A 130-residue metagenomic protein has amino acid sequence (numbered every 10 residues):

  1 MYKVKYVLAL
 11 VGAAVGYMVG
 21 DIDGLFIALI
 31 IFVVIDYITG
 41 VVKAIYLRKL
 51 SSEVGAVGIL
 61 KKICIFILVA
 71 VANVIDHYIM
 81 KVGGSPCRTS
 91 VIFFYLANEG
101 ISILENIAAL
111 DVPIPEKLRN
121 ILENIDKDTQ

Functional and structural regions predicted by a protein language model:
M1-A9, I63-I67: Short hydrophobic alpha-helical membrane-embedded segments
M1-Y6, L96-Q130: Membrane-proximal cytosolic segments adjacent to transmembrane helices
L8-I27: Membrane-helix boundary elements
G16, L29-T39, I65-N73, F94-S102: Alpha-helical transmembrane segments of multi-pass membrane proteins
G24-I38, E53-I59: Loop-to-helix transition at the N-terminal end of transmembrane alpha-helices
I38-R48, G100-A108: Juxtamembrane membrane-interface segments at transmembrane alpha-helix termini
L47-I67: Juxtamembrane helix-capping/reentrant segments at transmembrane boundaries
Y78-N106: Hydrophobic alpha-helical transmembrane segments and immediately flanking/interface helices in integral membrane
